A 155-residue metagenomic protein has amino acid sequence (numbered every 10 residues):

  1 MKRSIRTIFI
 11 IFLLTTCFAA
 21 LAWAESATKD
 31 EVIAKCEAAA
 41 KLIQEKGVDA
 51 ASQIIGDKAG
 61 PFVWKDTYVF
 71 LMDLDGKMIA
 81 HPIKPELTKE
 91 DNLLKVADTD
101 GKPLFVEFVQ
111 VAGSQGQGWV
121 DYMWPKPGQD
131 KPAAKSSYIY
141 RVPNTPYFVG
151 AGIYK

Functional and structural regions predicted by a protein language model:
M1-I10, T15, A19-K155: N-terminal membrane-sensor/transducer module of prokaryotic signaling receptors
